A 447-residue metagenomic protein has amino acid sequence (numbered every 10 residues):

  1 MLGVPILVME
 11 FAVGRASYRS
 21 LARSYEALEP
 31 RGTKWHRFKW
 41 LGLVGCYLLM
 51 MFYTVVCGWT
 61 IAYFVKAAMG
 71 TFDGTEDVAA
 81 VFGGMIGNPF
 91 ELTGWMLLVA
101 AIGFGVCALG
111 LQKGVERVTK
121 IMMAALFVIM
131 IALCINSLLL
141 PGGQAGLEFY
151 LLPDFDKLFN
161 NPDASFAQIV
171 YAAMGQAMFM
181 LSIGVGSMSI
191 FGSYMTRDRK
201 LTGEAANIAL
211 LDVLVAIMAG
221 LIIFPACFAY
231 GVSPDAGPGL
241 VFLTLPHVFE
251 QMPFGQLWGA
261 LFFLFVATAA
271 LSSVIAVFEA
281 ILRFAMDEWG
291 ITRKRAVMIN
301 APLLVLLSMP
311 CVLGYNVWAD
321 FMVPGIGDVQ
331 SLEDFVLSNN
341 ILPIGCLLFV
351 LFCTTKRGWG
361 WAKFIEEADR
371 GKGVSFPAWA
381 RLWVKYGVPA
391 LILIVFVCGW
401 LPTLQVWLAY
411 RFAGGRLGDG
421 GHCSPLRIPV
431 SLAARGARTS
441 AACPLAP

Functional and structural regions predicted by a protein language model:
M1-P30, A226, Y230-S233, L351-G360: Juxtamembrane transmembrane-helix boundary signature
L21-L41, T54-Q112, G142-Y171, P238-F242 (+3 more regions): Inter-helical loop and helix-membrane interface segments of multi-pass membrane transporters/permeases
K34-M50, G83, G87, L98-M122 (+3 more regions): Membrane-water interface regions at transmembrane-helix termini and the short interhelical loops of multi-pass membrane
R37-C46, W289-A301, D334-I392: C-terminal membrane-solvent junction of multi-pass transporters and transport-like membrane proteins
C57-G87, Y194-D198, G203, N207-V215 (+4 more regions): Helix-loop-helix connectors at the membrane interface of multi-pass transporters/channels
P89-G94, L211-I217, Q256-G259, T268-L271 (+2 more regions): Loop-to-transmembrane helix boundary motifs in multi-pass membrane proteins
T93, G327-L351, G373-G418, H422-A433: A generic transmembrane alpha-helix motif of multi-pass inner-membrane proteins
E116, K120-L271, I275, R295-A296 (+1 more regions): Membrane-embedded translocation segments of transport machinery
